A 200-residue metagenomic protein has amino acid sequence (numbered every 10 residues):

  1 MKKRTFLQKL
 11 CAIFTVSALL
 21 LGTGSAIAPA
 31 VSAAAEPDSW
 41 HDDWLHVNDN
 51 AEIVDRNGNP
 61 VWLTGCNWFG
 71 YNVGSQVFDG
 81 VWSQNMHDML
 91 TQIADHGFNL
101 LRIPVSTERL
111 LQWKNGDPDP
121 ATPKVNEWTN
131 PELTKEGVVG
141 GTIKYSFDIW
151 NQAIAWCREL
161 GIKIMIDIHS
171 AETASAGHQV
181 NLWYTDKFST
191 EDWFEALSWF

Functional and structural regions predicted by a protein language model:
K2-F14: Bacterial N-terminal signal peptides that target proteins for export
I13-T23: Gram-negative bacterial Sec-dependent N-terminal signal peptides
L21-A35: Sec-dependent signal peptide cleavage junction
D38-F200: Active-site mouth of glycoside hydrolases
